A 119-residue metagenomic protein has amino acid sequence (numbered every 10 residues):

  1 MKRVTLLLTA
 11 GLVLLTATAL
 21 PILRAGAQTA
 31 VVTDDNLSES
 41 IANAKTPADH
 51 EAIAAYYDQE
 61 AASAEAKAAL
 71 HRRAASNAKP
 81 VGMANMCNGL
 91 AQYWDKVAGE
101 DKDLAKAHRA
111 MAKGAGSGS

Functional and structural regions predicted by a protein language model:
M1-V4: Positively charged n-region of N-terminal signal peptides that target proteins for export
T9-A19: Bacterial N-terminal signal peptides
R24-K45: Short N-terminal segments immediately surrounding and downstream of signal-peptide cleavage
D35-I41, A62-G89: Short E/K-rich amphipathic alpha-helical oligomerization segments
E39-E65: Short, charge/polar-rich alpha-helical segments
E51, A55-D58, A84-G99: Short, charged, amphipathic alpha-helical segments
A91-G116: Amphipathic alpha-helical coiled-coil segments
